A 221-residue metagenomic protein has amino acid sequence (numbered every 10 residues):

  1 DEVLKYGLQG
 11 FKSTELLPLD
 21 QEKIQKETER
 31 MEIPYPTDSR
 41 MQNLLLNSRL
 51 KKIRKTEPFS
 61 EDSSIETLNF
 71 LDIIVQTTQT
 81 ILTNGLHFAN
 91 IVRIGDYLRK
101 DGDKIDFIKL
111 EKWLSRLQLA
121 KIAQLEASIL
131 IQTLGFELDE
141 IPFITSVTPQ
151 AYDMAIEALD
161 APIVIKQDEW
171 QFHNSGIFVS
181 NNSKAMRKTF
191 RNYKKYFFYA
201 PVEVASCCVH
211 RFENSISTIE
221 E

Functional and structural regions predicted by a protein language model:
E2-E221: Conserved NTP-donor binding/palm subdomain of two-metal-ion nucleotidyltransferases/polymerases, i.e., the charged
